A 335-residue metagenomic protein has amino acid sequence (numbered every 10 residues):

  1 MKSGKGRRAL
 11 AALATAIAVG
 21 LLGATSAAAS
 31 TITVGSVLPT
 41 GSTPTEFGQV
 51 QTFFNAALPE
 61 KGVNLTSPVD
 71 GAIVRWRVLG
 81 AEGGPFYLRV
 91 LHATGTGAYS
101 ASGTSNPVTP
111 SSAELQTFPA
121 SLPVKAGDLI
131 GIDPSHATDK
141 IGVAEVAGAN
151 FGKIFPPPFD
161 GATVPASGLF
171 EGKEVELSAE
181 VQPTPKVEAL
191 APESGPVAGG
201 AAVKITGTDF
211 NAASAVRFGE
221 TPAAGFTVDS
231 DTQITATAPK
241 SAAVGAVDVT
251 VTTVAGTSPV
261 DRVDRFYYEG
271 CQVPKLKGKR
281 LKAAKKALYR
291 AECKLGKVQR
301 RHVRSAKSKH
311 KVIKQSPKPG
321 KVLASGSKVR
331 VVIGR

Functional and structural regions predicted by a protein language model:
K2-S30: Secretory targeting and sorting signals
A29-P107, P119-L129, D133-T184, S241: Beta-sheet-rich sandwich/jelly-roll-like modules and their strand-loop junctions
A81-P85, T208-S214: Short proline/glycine-enriched turn/loop motifs at strand-loop junctions of beta-rich domains
A113-S121, Q233-P239: Exposed aromatic-hydrophobic patches
D133-S135, P239, T252-V254, G334: Beta-strand-rich extracellular modules
Q182-A212, G256-C271: Beta-strand/beta-sandwich contexts
S194, T250, G256, R265-R335: Ligand-recognition elements built from short beta-strands and adjacent flexible loops
G195, A201-G207, V216, I234-A236 (+1 more regions): A structural motif
